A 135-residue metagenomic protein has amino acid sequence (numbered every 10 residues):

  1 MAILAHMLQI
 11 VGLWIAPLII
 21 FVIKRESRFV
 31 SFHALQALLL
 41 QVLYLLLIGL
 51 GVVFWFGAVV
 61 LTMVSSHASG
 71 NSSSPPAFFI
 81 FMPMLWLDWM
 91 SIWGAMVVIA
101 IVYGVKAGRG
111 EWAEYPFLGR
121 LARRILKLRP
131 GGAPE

Functional and structural regions predicted by a protein language model:
M1-R25, V97, L118-L128: Hydrophobic, aromatic-rich membrane-embedded alpha-helical segments
L4-M7, V22, G57-V64, V98-I101 (+1 more regions): Alpha-helical transmembrane segments in eukaryotic/viral proteins
M7-I10, W14, V42-V53, L87-G104: Hydrophobic alpha-helical transmembrane segments of multipass integral membrane proteins
W14-S31, S91-W112: Membrane-cytosol interface at the C-terminal ends of transmembrane alpha helices in small multi-pass membrane proteins
R25-L43: Amphipathic, cytosolic membrane-interfacial segments at TM-TM junctions
I48-G94: Membrane-helix interface segments in multi-pass membrane proteins
I101-P130: Cytosolic juxtamembrane helix at the C-terminal end of the final transmembrane segment
G131-E135: Acidic, Ser/Thr-rich low-complexity segments on the non-lumenal side of membrane proteins
